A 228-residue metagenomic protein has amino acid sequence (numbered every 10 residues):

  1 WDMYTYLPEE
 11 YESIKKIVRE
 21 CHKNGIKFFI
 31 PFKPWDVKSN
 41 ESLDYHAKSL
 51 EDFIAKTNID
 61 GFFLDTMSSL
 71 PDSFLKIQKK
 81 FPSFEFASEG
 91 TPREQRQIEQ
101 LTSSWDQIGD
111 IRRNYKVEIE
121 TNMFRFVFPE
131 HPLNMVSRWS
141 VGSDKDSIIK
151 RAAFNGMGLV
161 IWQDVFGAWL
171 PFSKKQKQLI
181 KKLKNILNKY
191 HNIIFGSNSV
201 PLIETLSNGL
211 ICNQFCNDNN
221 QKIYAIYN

Functional and structural regions predicted by a protein language model:
W1-F62, S68-P71: Aromatic-lined carbohydrate-binding/catalytic grooves of carbohydrate-active enzymes
Y6, P34, H46, L50 (+6 more regions): Aromatic-residue detector
F29-K33, D65, A87-E89, W162-Q163: A cross-family glycoside hydrolase active-site/sugar-binding cleft signature
F74, Q78-N228: Active-site-proximal substrate-binding groove within the catalytic cores of carbohydrate-active enzymes
